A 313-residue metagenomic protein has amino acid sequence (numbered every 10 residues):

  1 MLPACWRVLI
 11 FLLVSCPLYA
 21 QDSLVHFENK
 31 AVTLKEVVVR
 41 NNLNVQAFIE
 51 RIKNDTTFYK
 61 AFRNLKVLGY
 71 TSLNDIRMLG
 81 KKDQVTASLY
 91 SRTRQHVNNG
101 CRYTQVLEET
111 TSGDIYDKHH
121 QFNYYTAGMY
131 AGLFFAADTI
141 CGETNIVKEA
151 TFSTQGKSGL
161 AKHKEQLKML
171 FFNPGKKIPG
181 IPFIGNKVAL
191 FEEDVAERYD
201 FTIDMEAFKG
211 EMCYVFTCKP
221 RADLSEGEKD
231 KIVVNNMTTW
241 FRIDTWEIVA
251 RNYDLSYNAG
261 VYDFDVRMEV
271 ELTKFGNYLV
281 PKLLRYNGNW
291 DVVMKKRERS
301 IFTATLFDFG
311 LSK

Functional and structural regions predicted by a protein language model:
M1-H26, L34: Bacterial Sec-dependent N-terminal signal peptides
L24-C213, T217-G227, E298-K313: Structured extracytoplasmic
K187-E192, K209-S312: Gly/Pro-enriched, hydrophobic low-complexity segments that function as extracytoplasmic propeptides/linkers
